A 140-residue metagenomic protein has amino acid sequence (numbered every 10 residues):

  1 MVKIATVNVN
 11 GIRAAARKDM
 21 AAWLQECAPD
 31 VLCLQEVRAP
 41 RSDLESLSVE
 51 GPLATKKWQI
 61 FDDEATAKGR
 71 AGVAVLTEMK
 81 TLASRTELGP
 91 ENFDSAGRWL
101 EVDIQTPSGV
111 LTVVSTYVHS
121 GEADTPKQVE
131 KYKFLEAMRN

Functional and structural regions predicted by a protein language model:
M1-G51, W58-R70: N-terminal, active-site-proximal structural segment of metallo-dependent hydrolase catalytic domains
N8-N10, N92, N140: Detector for Asparagine
D19-A22, V31, L111-V113, E136-R139: Glycosyltransferase catalytic domains, chiefly GT-A lineage
R38-G121: Structured beta-strand-rich core segments of catalytic domains in phosphoester-bond hydrolases
Q128-N140: A long, amphipathic alpha-helix that forms part of the scaffold/cap immediately adjacent to metal-dependent active
